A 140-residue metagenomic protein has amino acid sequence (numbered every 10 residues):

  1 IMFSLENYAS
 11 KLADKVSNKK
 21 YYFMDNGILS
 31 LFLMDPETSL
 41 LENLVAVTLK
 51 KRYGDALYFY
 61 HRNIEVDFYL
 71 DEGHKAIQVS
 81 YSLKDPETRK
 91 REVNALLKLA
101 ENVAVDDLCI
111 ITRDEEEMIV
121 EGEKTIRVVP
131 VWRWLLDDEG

Functional and structural regions predicted by a protein language model:
I1-H74: Accessory nucleic acid-recognition modules appended to NTPase machines
Y22, I77, C109-I111, R127-V129: Hydrophobic/aromatic beta-strand patches that form the interior of the parallel beta-sheet core in alpha/beta enzyme
H61, V103-G122: Nucleic-acid nuclease catalytic cores
V66-D67, D85-T88, E117-E121: Short active-site-adjacent structural elements
D71-D85: Active-site ExK catalytic segment of metal-dependent nucleases
R89-N102: Short, charged, amphipathic alpha-helix that recurs within catalytic cores of restriction-modification and other
D114-G140: Domain-level recognition of nuclease-like catalytic cores that cleave nucleotide substrates
